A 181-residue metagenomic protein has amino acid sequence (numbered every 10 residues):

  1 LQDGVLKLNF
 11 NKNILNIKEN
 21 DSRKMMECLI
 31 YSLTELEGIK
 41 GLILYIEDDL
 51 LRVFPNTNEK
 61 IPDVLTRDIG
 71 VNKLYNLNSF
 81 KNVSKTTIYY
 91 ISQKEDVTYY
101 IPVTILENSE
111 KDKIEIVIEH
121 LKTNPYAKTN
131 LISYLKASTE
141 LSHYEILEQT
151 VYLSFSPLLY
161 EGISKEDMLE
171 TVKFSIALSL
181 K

Functional and structural regions predicted by a protein language model:
L1-K181: Bimodal "functional hotspot" detector
